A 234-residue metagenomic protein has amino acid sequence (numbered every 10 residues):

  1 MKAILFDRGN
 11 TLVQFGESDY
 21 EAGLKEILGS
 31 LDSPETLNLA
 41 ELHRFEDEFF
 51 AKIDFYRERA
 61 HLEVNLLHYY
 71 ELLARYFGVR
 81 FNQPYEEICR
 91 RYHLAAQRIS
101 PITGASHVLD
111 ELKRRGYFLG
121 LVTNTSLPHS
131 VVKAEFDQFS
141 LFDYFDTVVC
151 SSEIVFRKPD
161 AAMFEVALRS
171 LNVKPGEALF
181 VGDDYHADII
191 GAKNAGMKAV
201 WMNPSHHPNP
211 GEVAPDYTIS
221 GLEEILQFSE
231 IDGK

Functional and structural regions predicted by a protein language model:
M1-I4, Q14-E17, S33-A40, S106 (+2 more regions): Asp-based, Mg2+/Mn2+-dependent phosphohydrolase catalytic module
M1-R115: N-terminal helical cap/lid subdomain that shapes the substrate entry/recognition surface in HAD-like hydrolases
